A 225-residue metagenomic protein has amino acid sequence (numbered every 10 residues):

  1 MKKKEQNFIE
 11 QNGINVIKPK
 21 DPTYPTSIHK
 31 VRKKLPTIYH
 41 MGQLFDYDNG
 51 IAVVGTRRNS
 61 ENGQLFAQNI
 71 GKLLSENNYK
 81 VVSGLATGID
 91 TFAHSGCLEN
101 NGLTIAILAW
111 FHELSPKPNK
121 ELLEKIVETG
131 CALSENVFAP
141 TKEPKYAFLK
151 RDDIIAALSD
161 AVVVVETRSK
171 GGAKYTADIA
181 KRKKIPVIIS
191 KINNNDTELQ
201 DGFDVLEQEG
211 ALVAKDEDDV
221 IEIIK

Functional and structural regions predicted by a protein language model:
K4, F8-K225: Glycine-biased, small-residue-rich flexible motifs in mid-sequence functional cores and linkers
